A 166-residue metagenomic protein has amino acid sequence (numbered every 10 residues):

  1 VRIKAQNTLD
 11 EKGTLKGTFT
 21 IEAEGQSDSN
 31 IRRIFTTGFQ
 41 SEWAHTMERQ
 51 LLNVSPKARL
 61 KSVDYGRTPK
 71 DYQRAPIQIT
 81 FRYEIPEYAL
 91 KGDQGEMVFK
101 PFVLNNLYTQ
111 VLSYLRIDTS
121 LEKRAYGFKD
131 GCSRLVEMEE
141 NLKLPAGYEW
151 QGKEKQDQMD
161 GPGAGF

Functional and structural regions predicted by a protein language model:
V1-F166: A sensor for short, sequence-defined functional sites
